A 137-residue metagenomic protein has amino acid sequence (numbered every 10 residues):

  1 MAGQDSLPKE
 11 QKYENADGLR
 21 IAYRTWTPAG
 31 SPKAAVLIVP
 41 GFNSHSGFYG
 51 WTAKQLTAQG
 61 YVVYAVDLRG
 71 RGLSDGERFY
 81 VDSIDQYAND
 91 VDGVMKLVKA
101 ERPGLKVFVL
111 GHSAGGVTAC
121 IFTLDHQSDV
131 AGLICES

Functional and structural regions predicted by a protein language model:
M1-P28: N-terminal cap/lid segment of alpha/beta-hydrolase-fold proteins
T27-A35: Proline/glycine-enriched tight loop/beta-turn segments at coil->beta junctions that connect or precede beta-strands
G41-S44: Active-site glycine-rich loops that stabilize anionic/oxyanionic intermediates across multiple enzyme folds
A53-G76: Conserved alpha/beta-hydrolase
V81-A100: Alpha/beta-hydrolase active-site loop
R102-S113: Alpha/beta-hydrolase fold nucleophile elbow
F108, G132-I134: Residue in the alpha/beta-hydrolase core beta-strand immediately N-terminal to the catalytic nucleophile
G116-Q127, L133: Short glycine-enriched nucleophile-adjacent loop and the immediately C-terminal alpha-helix near the catalytic center
